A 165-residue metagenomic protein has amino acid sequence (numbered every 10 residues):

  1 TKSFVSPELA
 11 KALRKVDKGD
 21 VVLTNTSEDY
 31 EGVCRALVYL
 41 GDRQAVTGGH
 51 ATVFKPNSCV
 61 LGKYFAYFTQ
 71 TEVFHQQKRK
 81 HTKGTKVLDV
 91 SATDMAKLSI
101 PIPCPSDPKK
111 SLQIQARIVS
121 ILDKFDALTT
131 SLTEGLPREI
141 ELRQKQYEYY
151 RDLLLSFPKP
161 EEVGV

Functional and structural regions predicted by a protein language model:
T1-V165: Charged, alpha-helix-forming regions
